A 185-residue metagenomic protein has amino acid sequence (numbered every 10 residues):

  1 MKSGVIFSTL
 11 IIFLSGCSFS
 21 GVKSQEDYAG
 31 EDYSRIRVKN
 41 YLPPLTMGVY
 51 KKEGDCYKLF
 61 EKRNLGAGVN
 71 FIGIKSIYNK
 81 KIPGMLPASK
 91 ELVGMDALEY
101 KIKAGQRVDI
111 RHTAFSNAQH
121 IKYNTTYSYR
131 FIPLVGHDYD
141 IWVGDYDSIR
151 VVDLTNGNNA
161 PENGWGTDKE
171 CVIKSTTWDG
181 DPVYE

Functional and structural regions predicted by a protein language model:
M1-S20: Sec-dependent bacterial lipoprotein signal peptides
C17-N124, S128-R130, D138-E185: Short loop/turn and low-complexity linker motifs enriched in small/turn-promoting residues
V135: Extracellular interaction modules
